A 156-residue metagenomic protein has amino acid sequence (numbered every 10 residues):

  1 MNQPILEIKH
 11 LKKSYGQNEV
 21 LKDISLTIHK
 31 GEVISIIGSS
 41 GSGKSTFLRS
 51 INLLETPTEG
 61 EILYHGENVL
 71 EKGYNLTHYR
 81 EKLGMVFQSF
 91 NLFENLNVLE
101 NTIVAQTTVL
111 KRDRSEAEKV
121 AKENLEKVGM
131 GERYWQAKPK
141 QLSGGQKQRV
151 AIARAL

Functional and structural regions predicted by a protein language model:
I37-S39: The feature captures the beta-strand-to-loop junction immediately N-terminal to the Walker
N52: Helix-to-loop junction immediately C-terminal to a conserved catalytic motif
G60-E71: Conserved ABC transporter NBD signature motif
E67-N68, R114-R133: Conserved ABC ATPase "signature" region
K138-L142, Q146: Conserved ABC ATPase signature
I152: Hydrophobic anchor residue at the start of the ABC signature
A155-L156: ABC ATPase C-loop
